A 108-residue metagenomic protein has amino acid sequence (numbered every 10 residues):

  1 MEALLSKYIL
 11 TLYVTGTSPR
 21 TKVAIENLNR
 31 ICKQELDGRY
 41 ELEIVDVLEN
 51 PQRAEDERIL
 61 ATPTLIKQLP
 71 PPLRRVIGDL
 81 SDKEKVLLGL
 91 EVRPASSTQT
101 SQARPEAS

Functional and structural regions predicted by a protein language model:
A3-C32: Local sequence-structure signature of Cys/Sec-based thiol-disulfide redox active-site neighborhoods
A3-L4, T11, E41, D46 (+3 more regions): A structural boundary/capping signal
K7, P63, R93-S96: Catalytic cores of nucleotide-enabled group-transfer and carboxylate-activating enzymes in metabolic and assembly-line
N29-E41: Conserved helix-turn-beta segment immediately C-terminal to the redox Cys motif in thioredoxin-like folds
E43-A61, G89-V92: Thioredoxin-like thiol-disulfide oxidoreductase module
T62-R74: A short, hydrophobic beta-strand/beta-hairpin element that forms part of a small beta-sheet core
L80-S108: Ser/Thr/Gly-rich flexible loops in soluble cytosolic domains mediating phosphotransfer, phosphorylation
